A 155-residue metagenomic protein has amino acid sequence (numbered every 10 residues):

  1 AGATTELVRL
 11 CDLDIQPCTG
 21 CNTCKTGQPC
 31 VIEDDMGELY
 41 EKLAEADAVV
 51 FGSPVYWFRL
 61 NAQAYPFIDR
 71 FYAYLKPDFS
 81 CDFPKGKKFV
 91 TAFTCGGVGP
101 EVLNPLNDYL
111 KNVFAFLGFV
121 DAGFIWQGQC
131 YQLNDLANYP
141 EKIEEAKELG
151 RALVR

Functional and structural regions predicted by a protein language model:
A1-A3: N-terminal beta1-alpha1 ligand-phosphate binding loop
L7-P29, Q132-K142: N-terminal beta-loop-helix "entrance" segment that forms/cooperates in small-molecule cofactor or anionic ligand
L10, F93-G96, Q127: Cofactor-binding loop segments of dinucleotide-utilizing enzymes, especially the Rossmann-like FAD- and NAD(P)+-binding
I15, L60, G99, Y131-Q132: Generic structural signal for helix capping and beta-alpha/helix-loop junctions
V31-L117: Helix-loop-strand module that forms the ligand-binding subsite of alpha/beta enzymes
N104, D108-R155: Glycine-rich phosphate/pyrophosphate-binding loop and the adjoining helix
